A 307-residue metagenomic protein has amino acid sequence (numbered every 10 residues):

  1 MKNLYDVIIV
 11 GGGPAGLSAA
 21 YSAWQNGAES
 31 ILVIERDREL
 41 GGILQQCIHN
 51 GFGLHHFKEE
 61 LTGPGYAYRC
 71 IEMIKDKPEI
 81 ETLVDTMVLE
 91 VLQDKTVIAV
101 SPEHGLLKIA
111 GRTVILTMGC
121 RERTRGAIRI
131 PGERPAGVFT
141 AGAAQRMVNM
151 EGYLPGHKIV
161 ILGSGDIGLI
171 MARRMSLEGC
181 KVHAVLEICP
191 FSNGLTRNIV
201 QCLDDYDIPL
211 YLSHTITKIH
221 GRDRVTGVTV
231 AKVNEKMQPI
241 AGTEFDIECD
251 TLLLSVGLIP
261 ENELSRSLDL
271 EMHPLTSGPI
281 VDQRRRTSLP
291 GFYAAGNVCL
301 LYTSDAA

Functional and structural regions predicted by a protein language model:
K2-V10, Y68-K158, K236-G242, L253 (+1 more regions): FAD-binding core/adjacent interface of flavoenzyme oxidoreductases
N3-Y5, N26-E29, P78, Q93-D94 (+8 more regions): Short coil/turn connectors at secondary-structure junctions
Y5-R69, R146, P155-Q201, L275: Beta1-alpha1 glycine-rich phosphate/pyrophosphate-binding loop at the start of Rossmann-like nucleotide-binding domains
V33-E35, T82-V84, L116-T117, F139-T140 (+7 more regions): General beta-strand structural signal in soluble alpha/beta enzymes
R36-E39, H49, M87-V88, G119-R121 (+6 more regions): Short, ordered loop/turn segments at secondary-structure junctions
I71-A99, S176-E263: A Rossmann-like FAD-binding core segment of flavoenzymes
L116, V138-M147, T251-C299: FAD-site-proximal beta/loop scaffold in flavoenzymes
Y302-A307: Conserved small/polar residues in nucleotide/adenosyl-binding loops
